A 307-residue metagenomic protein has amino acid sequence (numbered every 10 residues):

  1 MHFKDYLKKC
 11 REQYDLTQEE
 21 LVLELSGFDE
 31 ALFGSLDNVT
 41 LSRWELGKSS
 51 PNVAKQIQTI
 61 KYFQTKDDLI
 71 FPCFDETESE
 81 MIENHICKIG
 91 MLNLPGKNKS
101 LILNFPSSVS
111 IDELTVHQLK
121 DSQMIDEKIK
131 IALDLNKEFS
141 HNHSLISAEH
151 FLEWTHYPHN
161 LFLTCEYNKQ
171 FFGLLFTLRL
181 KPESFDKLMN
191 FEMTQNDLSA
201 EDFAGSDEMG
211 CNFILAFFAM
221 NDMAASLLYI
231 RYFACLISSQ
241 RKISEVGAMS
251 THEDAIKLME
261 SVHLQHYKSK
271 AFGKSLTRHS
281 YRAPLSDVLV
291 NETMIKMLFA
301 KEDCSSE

Functional and structural regions predicted by a protein language model:
M1-E24: A short, Lys/Arg-rich alpha-helix, primarily the initiator
S26-P51: Recognition helix of helix-turn-helix/homeodomain-like DNA-binding domains that insert into the DNA major groove
N52-I70: DNA major-groove recognition helix of helix-turn-helix/homeodomain DNA-binding modules
D68-L101, E307: Short, charged recognition helix plus adjacent turn of helix-turn-helix-like nucleic-acid-binding domains
I89-A148: Short amphipathic alpha-helix that is part of the acyltransferase structural core
E153-T164: A short helix-loop-beta-strand connector motif used in the catalytic cores of GNAT acetyltransferases and, in some
K187-H263: Acyl-donor binding region in acyl/amide transferases
S239-E307: Active-site/acyl-donor-binding loops of N-acyltransferases
